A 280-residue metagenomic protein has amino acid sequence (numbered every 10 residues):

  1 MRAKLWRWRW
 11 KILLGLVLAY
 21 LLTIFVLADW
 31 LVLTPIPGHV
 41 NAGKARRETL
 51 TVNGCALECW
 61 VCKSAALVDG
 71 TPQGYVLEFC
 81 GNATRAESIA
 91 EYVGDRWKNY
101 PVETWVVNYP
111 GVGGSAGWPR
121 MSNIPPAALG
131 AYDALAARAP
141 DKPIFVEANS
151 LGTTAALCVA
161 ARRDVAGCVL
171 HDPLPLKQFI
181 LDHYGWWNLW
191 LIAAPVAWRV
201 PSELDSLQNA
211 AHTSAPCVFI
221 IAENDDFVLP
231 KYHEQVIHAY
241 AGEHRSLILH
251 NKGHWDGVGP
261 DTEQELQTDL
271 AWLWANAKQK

Functional and structural regions predicted by a protein language model:
R9-T51, E58-W60, S64: An N-terminal hydrophobic leader/cap segment in hydrolases
L57-A134, E147, T154: Membrane-embedded segments
Y92, D205-S206, A215, L229-H238: Short alpha-helix in the alpha/beta-hydrolase fold that links the catalytic acid
A139-S150: Alpha/beta-hydrolase fold nucleophile elbow
C158-N209, G259: Hydrolase active-site cap/lid region
H212-S214, V218-D225: Short beta-strand/loop motif that positions the catalytic acidic residue of the alpha/beta-hydrolase fold
E223-V228, W255-D256: Acidic catalytic loop of the alpha/beta-hydrolase fold
E234, H238-K280: C-terminal catalytic histidine-bearing segment of alpha/beta-hydrolase fold enzymes
